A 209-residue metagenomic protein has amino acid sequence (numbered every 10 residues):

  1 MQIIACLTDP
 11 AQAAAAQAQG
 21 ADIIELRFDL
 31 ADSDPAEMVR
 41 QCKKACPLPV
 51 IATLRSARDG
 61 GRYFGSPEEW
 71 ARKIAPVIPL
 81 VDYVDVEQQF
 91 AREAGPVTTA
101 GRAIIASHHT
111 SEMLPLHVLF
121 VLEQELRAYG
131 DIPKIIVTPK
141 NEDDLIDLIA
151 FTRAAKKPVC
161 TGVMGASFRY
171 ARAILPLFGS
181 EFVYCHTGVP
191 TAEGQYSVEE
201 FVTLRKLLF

Functional and structural regions predicted by a protein language model:
M1-R62: Conserved N-terminal beta1-alpha1 strand-loop-helix module at the mouth
A5-Q19, S66-P76, L114-E125: Short, acidic/polar
C6-T8, I23-S33, K73-I74, P79-A94 (+3 more regions): Catalytic beta/alpha-barrel core
A14-G20, P35-P47, A75-P79, E93-G101 (+2 more regions): Acidic (Asp/Glu)-rich catalytic clusters
D22, P67-D85, L122-P133, I174-Y196: Structural recognition of alpha->loop->beta junctions
L30-A45, E87-R102, P115-V118, K140-R153 (+1 more regions): Active-site-adjacent beta->alpha loops and helix N-cap segments on the catalytic face of soluble alpha/beta enzymes
C42, P49-E93: Glycine/small-residue-rich loop that forms an oxyanion/phosphate-binding "nest" at active or ligand-binding sites
A150-F209: C-terminal alpha-helical cap/extension of soluble enzyme domains
